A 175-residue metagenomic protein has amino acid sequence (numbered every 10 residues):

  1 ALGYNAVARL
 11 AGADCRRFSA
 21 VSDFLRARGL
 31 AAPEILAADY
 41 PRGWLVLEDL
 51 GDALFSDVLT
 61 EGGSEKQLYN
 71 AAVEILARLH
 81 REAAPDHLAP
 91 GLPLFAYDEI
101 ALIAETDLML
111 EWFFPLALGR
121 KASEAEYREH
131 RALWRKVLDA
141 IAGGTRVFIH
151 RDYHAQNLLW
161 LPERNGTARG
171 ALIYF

Functional and structural regions predicted by a protein language model:
A1-A104, L108, F114-L118: ATP-binding pocket architecture of kinase catalytic cores
G3, A101, H130-R131, L138 (+1 more regions): N-acyltransferase acceptor-side catalytic subdomain
L10-D14, E126, A142: Residue-level marker of regulatory loop/turn positions in helix-turn-helix DNA-binding domains and in histidine
F24-R26, E126-E129, L138: A short linear-motif detector with a strong N-terminal bias
L79, W134-F175: Active-site acidic catalytic loop and adjacent metal/ATP-binding pocket of ATP-dependent phosphoryl transfer enzymes
D86-G91, E124, L161-G170: Intrinsically disordered, low-complexity coil segments
D107-F114, L118, R135, A142 (+1 more regions): Amphipathic, well-packed alpha-helical segments that form the structural scaffold of globular domains
R120-A132: Central P-loop NTPase core of STAND/AAA+ ATPases
